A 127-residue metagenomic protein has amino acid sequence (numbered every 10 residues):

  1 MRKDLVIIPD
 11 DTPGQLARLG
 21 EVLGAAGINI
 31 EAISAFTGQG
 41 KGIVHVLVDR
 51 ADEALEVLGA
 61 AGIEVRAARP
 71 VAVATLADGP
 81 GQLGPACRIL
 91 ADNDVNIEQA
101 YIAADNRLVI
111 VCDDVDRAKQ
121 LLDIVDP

Functional and structural regions predicted by a protein language model:
M1-P127: A conserved regulatory-domain signal marking ACT and ACT-like small-molecule sensing domains and adjacent regulatory
